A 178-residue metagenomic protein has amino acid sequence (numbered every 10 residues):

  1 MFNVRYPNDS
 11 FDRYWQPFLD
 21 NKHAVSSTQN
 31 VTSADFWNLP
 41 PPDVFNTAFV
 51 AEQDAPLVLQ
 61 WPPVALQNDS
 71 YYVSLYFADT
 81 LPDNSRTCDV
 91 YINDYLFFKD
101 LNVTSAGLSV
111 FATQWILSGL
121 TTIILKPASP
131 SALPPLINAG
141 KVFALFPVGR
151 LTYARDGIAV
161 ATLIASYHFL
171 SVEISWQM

Functional and structural regions predicted by a protein language model:
M1-M178: Compositionally biased, intrinsically disordered or flexible polar/acidic segments
